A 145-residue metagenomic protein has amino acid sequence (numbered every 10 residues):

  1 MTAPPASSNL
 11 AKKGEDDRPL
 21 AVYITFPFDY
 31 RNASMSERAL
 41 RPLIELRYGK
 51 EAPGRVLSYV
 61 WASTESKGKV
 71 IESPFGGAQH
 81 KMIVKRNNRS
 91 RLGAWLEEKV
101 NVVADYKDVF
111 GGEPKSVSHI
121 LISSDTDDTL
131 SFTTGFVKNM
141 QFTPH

Functional and structural regions predicted by a protein language model:
M1-D17, Y30, Y106-D108, D128-S131: Extended, low-complexity, turn-rich repeat/linker tracts enriched in Gly/Pro/Ser/Thr and Asp/Glu that occur
A3-N9, F75-R86: Secreted extracellular polysaccharide-interacting domains
A11, L46-Y48, M82-S90: Beta-strand-rich interaction surfaces with strong enrichment in secreted/lumenal proteins
K12-D17, R41, G112, F142: Extracellular and organelle-lumenal recognition/adhesion modules and their flexible linkers in secreted
D17-G77: Extracellular/luminal beta-rich ligand-recognition and adhesion surfaces characterized by aromatic-Gly/Pro-enriched
P19-V22, L92-L130: Extracellular beta-strand ligand-recognition surfaces/modules
A52-V56, T64, K85-V102: Trp-centered recognition loops
I120, N139-F142: Extracellular beta-strand elements of beta-rich domains used for carbohydrate recognition/degradation or cell-matrix
